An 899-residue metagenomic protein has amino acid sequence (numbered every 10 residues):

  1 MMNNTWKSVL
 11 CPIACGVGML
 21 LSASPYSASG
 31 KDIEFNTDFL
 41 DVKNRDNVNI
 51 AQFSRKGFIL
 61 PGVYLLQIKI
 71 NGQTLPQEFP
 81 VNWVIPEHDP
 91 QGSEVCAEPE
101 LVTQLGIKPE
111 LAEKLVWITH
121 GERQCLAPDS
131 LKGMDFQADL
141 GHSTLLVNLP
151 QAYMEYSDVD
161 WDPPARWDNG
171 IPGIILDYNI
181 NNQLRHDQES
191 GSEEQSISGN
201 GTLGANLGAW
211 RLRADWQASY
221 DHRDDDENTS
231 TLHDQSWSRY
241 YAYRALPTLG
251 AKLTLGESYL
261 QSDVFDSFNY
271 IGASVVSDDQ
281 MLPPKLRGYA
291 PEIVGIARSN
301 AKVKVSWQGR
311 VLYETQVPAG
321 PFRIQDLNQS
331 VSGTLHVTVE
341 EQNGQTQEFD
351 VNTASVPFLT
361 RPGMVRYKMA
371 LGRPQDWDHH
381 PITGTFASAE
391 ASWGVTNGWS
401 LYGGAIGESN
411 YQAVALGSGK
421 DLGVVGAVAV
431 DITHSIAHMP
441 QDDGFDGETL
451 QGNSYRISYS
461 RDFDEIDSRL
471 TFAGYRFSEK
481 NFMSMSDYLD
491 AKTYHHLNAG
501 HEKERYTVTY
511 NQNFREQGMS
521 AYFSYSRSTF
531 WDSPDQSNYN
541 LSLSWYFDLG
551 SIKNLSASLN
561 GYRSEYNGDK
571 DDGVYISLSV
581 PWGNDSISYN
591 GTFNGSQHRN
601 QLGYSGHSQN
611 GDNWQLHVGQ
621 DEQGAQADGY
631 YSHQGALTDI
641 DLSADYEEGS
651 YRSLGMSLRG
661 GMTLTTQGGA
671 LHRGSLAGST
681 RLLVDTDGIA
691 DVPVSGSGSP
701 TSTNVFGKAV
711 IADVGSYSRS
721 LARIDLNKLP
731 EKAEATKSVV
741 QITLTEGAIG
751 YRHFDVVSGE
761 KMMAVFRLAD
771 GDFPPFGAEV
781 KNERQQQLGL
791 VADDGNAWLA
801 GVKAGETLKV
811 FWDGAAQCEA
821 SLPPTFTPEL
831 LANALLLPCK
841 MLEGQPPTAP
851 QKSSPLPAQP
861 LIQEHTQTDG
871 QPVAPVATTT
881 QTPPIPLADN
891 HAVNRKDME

Functional and structural regions predicted by a protein language model:
T5, Y26-R287, S596-T663, R673 (+2 more regions): Post-signal-peptide, soluble extracytosolic/periplasmic N-terminal scaffold domains of envelope/secretory systems
L60-K69, Q73-W83, A301, G688-G698 (+1 more regions): Short, ordered, surface-exposed loop/turn motifs in non-cytosolic proteins
I68, I293-G295, L682-T686, E760-D770: A short, amphipathic beta-strand motif
H88-A97, L327-S332, K708-E734, E746 (+2 more regions): Short Pro-Gly-centered beta-turn/loop motif in secreted/extracellular proteins
T144-N148, P357-R361, G674, S738-G759 (+1 more regions): Extracellular beta-sheet/turn segments enriched in Thr/Pro/Gly and aliphatic residues
W167, I197-G208, T231-P247, T383-A405 (+10 more regions): Feature captures outer-membrane beta-barrel proteins of Gram-negative bacteria and organelles
Y178-N182, A214-A218, L253-Y259, M369-R373 (+9 more regions): Transmembrane beta-barrel strands of outer-membrane/channel proteins
S699-K708, Q785-N796: Short, acidic Ser/Thr/Gly-rich low-complexity loop/linker segments typical of extracellular and cell-surface proteins
